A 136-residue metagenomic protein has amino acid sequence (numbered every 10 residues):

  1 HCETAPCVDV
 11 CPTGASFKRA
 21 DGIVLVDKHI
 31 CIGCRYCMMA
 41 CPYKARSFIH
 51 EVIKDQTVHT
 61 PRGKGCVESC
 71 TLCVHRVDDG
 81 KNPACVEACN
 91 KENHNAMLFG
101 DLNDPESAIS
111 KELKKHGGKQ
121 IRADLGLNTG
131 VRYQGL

Functional and structural regions predicted by a protein language model:
H1-L136: Non-ligating segments of multi-cofactor redox enzymes
